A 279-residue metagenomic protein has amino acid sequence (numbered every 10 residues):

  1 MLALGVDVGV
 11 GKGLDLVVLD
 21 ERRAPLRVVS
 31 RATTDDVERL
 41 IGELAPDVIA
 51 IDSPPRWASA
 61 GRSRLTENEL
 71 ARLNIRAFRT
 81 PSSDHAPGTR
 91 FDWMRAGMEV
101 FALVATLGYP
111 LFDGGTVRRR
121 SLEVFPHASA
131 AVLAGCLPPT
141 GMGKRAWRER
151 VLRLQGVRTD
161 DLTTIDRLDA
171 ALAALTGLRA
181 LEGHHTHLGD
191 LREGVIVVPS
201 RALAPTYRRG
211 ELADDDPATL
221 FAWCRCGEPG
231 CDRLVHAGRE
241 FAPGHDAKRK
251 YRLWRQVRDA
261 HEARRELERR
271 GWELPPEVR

Functional and structural regions predicted by a protein language model:
M1-L220: Phosphate- and other anionic-substrate recognition elements at nucleic-acid/protein interfaces
A218-R279: Intrinsically disordered, low-complexity regulatory regions of eukaryotic proteins
